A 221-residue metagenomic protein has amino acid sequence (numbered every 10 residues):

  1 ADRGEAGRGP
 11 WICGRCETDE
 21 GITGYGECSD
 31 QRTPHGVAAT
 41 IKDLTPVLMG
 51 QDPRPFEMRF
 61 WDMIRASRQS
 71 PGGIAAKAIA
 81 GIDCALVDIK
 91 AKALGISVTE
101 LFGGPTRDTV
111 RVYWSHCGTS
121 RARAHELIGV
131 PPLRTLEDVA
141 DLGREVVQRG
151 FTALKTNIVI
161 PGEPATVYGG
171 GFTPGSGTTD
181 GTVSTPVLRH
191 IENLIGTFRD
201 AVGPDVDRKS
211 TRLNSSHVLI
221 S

Functional and structural regions predicted by a protein language model:
A1-Y25, S29: Structured beta-strand/loop patches that form or line metal/cofactor-binding pockets in enzymes
D2-A6, E27-P34, R68, S115-R121: Glycine-rich phosphate/pyrophosphate-binding beta-alpha loops
D19-L94: Metal- or metallocofactor-binding catalytic centers and their adjacent structured scaffolds across diverse enzyme
Y25, P55, A93-S97, R111 (+2 more regions): Ligand-binding pocket scaffold of soluble enzyme catalytic domains
F56, V98-L101, N157: Flexible, glycine/charged-enriched surface loops at secondary-structure junctions
F102-T109: Flexible hinge/switch segments at interdomain interfaces of large molecular machines
T109, W114-S216: Metal-dependent enolase-superfamily TIM-barrel catalytic cores that perform enediolate-based chemistry
